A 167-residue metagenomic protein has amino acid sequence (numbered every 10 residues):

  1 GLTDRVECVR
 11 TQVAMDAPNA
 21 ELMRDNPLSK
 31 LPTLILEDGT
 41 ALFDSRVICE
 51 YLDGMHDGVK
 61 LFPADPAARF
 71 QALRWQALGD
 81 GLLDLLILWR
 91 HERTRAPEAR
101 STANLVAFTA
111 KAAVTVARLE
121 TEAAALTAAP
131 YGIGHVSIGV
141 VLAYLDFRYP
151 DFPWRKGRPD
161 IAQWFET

Functional and structural regions predicted by a protein language model:
G1-T102: GST-like domain detector, emphasizing the conserved glutathione-binding G-site in the N-terminal thioredoxin-like
A41, E166-T167: Conserved N-terminal glycine/acidic-rich loop preference
G79-E166: GST-like fold's C-terminal all-alpha helical module
